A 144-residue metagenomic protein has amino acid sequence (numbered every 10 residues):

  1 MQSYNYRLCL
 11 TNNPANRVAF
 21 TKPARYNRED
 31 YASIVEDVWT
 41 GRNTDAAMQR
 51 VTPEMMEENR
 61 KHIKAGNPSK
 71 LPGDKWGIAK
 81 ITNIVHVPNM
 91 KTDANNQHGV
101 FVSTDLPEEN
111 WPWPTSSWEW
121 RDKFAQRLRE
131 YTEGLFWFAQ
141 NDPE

Functional and structural regions predicted by a protein language model:
M1-E144: Flavin (FAD/FMN)-binding glycine-rich loop and adjacent Rossmann-like elements that form
